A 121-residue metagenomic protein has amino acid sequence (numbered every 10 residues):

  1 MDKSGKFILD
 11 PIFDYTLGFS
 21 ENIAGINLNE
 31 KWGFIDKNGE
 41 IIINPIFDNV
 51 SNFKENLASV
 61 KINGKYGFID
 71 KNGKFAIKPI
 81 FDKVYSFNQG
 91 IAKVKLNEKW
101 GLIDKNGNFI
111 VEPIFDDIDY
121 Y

Functional and structural regions predicted by a protein language model:
M1-Y121: Residue-level detector of conserved, function-critical positions
